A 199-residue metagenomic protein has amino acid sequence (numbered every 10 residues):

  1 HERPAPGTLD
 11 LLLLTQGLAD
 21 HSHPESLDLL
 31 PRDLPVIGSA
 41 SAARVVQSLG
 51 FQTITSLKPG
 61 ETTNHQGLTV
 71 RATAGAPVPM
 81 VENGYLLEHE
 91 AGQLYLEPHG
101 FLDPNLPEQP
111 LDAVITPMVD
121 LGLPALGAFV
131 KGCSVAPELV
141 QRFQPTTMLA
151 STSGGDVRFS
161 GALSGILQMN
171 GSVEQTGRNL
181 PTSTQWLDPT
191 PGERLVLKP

Functional and structural regions predicted by a protein language model:
H1-G17, P24-L29, F101-P107: Pre-active-site segment of Zn-dependent metallo-hydrolases
D10, L34-A42, T146-S151: Short internal beta-strands
Q16, H23, V70, H99 (+1 more regions): Divalent metal-coordination and catalytic microenvironments
G17-S22, A43-V46, E61-N64, V78-M80 (+4 more regions): Active-site environment of divalent metal-dependent phosphoester hydrolases
L30-V36, Q93-L94: Short active-site oxyanion
G38-A91, W186-P199: Metallo-beta-lactamase
G50-E61, P107-P110, P124, A136-P199: Binuclear metal-ion centers of metallo-dependent hydrolases, dominated by the metallo-beta-lactamase
A76-R142: Active-site-proximal loop/helix segments of hydrolase catalytic cores
